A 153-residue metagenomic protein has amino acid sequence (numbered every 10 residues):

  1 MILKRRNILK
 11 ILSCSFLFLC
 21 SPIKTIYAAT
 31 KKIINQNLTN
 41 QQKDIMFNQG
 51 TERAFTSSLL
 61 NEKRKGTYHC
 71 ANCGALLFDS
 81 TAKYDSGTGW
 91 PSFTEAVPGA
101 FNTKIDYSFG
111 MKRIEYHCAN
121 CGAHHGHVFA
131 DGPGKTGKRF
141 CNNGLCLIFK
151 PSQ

Functional and structural regions predicted by a protein language model:
M1-F16: N-terminal secretory signal peptides and thylakoid transit peptides that target proteins across membranes
L17-P22: Hydrophobic h-region of N-terminal signal peptides that target proteins for export in Gram-negative bacteria
I23-Y27: Sec/Tat signal peptide C-region and signal peptidase I cleavage site
A29, N35-Q153: A short Gly-Trp-Pro
